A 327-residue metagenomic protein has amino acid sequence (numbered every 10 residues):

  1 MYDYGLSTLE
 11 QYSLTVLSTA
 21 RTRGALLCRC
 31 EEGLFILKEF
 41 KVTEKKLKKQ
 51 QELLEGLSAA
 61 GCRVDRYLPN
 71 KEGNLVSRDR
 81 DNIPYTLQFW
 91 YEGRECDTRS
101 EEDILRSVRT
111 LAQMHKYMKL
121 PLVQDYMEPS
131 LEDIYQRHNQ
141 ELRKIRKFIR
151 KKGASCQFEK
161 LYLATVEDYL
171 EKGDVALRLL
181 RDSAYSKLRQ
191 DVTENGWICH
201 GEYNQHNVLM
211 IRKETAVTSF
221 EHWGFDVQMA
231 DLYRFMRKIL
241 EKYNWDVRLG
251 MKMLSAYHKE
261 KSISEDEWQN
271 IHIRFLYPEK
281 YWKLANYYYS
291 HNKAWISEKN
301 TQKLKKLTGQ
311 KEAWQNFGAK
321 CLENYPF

Functional and structural regions predicted by a protein language model:
Y4-E31, N70: ATP-binding glycine-rich phosphate-binding loop
L27, Y67, R178-A230: Active-site acidic catalytic loop and adjacent metal/ATP-binding pocket of ATP-dependent phosphoryl transfer enzymes
G33-Q124: ATP-binding pocket architecture of kinase catalytic cores
K38-K45, D125-I198, T301-G309: ATP-dependent phospho-/nucleotidyl transfer catalytic cores
Y85-T98, L120, K144-K152, F235 (+1 more regions): A glycine-centered beta->alpha junction motif in the catalytic cores of kinase/phosphotransferase enzymes
D133, W282-F327: ATP/Mg2+ or Mg2+-diphosphate-binding catalytic cores that bind nucleotide phosphates or diphosphates via glycine-rich
M229-S262, F275-A294: Active-site activation/catalytic loop segments of kinase-like enzymes and analogous catalytic loops in related
